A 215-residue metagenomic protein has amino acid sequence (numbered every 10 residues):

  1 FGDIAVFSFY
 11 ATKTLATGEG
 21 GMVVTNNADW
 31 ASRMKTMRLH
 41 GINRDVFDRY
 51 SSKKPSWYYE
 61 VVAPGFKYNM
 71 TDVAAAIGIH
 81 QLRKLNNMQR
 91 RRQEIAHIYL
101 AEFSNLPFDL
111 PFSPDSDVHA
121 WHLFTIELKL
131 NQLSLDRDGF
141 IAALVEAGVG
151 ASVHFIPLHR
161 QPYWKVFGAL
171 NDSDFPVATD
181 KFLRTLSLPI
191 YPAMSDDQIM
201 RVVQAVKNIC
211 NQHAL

Functional and structural regions predicted by a protein language model:
F1-A16, W57-V62: Conserved active-site segment immediately N-terminal to the catalytic lysine that forms the internal aldimine
T14-G18, V118-A120: Short glycine-enriched loop/turn motifs at secondary-structure junctions
A28-L215: PLP-dependent aminotransferase class I/II
